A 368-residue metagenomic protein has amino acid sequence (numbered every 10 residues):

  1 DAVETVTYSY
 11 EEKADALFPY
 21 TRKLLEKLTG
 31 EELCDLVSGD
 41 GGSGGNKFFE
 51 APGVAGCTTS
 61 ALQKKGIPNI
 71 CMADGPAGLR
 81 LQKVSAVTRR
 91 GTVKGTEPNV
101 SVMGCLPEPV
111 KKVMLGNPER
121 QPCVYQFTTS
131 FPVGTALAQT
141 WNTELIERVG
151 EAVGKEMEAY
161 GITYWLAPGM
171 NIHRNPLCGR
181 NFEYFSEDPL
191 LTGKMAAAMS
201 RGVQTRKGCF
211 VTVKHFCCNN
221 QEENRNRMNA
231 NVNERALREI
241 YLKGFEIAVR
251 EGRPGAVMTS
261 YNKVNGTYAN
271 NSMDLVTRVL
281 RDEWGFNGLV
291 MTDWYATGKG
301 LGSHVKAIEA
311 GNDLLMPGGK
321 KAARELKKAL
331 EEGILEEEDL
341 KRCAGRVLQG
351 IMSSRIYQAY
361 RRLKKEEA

Functional and structural regions predicted by a protein language model:
D1-A368: Glycoside hydrolase catalytic-domain context in secreted enzymes
